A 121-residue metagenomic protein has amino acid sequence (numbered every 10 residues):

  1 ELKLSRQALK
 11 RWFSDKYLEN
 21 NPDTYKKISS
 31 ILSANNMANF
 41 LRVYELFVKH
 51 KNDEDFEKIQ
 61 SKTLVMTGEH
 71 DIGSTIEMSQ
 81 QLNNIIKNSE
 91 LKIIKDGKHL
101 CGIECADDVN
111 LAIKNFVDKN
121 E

Functional and structural regions predicted by a protein language model:
L2-E57: Conserved alpha/beta-hydrolase catalytic His-Asp/Glu region
A8, Y44, L82, V109 (+2 more regions): Hydrophobic "lid"/C-terminal helical patch of Rossmann-like NAD(P)-dependent dehydrogenase/epimerase domains
M37-A38, I59, K98, E104: Conserved Class I S-adenosyl-L-methionine
I59, V65-T67, D71: Short beta-strand/loop motif that positions the catalytic acidic residue of the alpha/beta-hydrolase fold
Q60-S61, N88: Active-site acidic short loop of glycosyltransferases
I72-M78: Conserved alpha/beta-hydrolase "acid-adjacent" motif
Q80-S89: Active-site-adjacent alpha-helix of alpha/beta-hydrolase-fold enzymes
S89-E121: Catalytic active-site module of serine/aspartate enzymes centered on a nucleophile-bearing elbow/loop
